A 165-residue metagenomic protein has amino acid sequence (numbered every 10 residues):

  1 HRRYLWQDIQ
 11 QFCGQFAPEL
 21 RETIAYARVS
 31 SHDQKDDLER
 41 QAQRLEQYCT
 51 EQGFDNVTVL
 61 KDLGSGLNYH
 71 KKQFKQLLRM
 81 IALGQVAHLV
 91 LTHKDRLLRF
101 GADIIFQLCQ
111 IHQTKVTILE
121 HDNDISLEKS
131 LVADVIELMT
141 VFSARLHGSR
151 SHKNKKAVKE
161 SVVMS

Functional and structural regions predicted by a protein language model:
H1-S165: Short, structured surface patches at the beginning of a domain
